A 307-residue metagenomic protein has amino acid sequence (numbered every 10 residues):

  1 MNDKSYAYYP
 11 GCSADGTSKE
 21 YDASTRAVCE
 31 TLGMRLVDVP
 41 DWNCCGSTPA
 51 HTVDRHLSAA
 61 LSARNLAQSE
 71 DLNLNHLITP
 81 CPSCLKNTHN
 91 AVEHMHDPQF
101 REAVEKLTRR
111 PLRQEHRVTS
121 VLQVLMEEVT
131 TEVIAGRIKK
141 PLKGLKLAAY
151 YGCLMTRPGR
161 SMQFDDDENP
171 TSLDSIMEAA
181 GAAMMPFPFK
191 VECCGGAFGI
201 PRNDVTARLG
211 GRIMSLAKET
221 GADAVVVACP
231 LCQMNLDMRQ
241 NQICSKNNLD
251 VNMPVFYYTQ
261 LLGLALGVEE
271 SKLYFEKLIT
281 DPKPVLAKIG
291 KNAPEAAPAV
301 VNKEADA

Functional and structural regions predicted by a protein language model:
M1-A307: Iron-sulfur cluster-binding electron-transfer modules in prokaryotic oxidoreductases
